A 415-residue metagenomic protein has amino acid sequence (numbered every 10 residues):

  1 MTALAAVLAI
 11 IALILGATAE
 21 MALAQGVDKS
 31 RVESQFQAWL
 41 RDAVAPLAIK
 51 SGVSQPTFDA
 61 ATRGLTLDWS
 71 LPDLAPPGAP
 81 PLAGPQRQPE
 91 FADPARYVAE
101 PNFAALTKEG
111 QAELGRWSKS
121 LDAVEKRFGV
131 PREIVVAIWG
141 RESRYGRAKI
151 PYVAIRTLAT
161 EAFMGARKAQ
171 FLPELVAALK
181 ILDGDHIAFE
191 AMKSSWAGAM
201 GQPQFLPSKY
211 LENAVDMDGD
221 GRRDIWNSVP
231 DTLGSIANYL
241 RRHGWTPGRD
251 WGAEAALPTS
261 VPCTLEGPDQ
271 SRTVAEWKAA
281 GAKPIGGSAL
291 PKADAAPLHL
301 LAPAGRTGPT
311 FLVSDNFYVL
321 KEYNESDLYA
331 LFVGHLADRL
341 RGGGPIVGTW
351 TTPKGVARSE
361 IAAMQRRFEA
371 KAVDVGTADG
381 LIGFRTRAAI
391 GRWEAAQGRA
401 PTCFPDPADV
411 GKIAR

Functional and structural regions predicted by a protein language model:
A5-T18: Bacterial N-terminal signal peptides
A24-E125: An acidic, Gly/Ser/Thr/Pro-rich helix-cap/linker signature
R41-F58, R63-S70, K126-G129, G140-R147 (+10 more regions): Sec-exported extracytoplasmic/periplasmic mature domains
V53-T62, P131-A137, F189-S194, D220-D224 (+4 more regions): Surface-exposed patches in mature extracellular/periplasmic domains of secreted proteins
F58-G84, W139-S143, V153-R156, E254-P262 (+2 more regions): Acidic helix-start/capping segments at beta-turn-to-alpha-helix junctions
R87-R241, W251-G252: Acidic/His-rich structured neighborhood in mature extracellular/periplasmic domains
A162-M164, A177-I181, L211, P268-R415: Cell-envelope/ECM-targeting effectors and their regulatory/trafficking segments
R222-K278: Ligand-binding pocket segment of bilobal, Venus flytrap-like solute-binding proteins
